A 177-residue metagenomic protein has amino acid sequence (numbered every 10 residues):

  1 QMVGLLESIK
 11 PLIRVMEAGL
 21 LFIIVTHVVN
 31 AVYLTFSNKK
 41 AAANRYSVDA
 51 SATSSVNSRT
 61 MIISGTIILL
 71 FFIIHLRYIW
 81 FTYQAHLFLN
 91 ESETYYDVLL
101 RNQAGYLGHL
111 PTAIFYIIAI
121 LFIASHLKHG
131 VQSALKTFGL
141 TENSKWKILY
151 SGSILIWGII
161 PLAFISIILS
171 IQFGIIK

Functional and structural regions predicted by a protein language model:
Q1-K177: Membrane-embedded alpha-helical bundles that constitute the cytochrome b-like, heme-associated redox core of multi-pass
